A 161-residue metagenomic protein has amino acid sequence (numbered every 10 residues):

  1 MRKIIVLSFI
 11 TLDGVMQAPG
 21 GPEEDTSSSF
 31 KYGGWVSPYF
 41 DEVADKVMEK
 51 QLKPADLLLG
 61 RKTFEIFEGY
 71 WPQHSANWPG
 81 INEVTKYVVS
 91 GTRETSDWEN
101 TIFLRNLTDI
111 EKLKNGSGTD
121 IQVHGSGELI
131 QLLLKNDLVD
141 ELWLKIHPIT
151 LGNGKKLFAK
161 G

Functional and structural regions predicted by a protein language model:
M1-G161: Enzymes that bind and transform nitrogen-containing heteroaromatic metabolites
